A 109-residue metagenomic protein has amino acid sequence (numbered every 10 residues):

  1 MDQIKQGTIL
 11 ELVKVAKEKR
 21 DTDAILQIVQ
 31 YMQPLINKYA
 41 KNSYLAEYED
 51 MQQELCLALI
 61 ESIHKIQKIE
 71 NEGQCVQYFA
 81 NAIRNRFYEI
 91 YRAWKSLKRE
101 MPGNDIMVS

Functional and structural regions predicted by a protein language model:
M1-L97: Alpha-helical promoter-recognition and RNA polymerase-docking modules of transcription initiation factors, dominated by
R92-S109: Short, basic/polar amphipathic helix motif occurring as a linker/hinge flanking DNA-binding modules in transcription
